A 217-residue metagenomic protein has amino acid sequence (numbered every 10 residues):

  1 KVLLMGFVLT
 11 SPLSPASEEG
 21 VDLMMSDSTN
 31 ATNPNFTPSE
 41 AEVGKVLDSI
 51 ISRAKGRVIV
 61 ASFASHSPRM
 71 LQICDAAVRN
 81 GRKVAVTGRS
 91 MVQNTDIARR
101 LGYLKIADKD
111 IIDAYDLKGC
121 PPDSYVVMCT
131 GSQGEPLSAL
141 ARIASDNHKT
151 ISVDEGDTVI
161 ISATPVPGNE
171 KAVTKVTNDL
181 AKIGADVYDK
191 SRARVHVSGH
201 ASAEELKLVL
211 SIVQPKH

Functional and structural regions predicted by a protein language model:
K1-G119, S138-S152, K171-K175: His/Asp/Glu-rich metal-coordinating catalytic cores of metallo-dependent phosphodiesterases/hydrolases acting on
D75, R79, A98-H217: C-terminal regulatory/interaction regions
